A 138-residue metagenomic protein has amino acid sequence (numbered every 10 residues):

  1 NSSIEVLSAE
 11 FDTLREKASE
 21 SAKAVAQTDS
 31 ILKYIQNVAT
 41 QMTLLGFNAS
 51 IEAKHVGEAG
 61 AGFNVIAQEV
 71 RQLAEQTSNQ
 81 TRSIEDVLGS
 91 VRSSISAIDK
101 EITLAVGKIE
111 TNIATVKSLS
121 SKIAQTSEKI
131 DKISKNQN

Functional and structural regions predicted by a protein language model:
N1-R15, I109-N138: Long, contiguous secondary-structure blocks with strong helical propensity
E16-A26, S30-L44, S50-G107, T111 (+2 more regions): Parallel, heptad-repeat alpha-helical coiled-coil signal-transduction segments
